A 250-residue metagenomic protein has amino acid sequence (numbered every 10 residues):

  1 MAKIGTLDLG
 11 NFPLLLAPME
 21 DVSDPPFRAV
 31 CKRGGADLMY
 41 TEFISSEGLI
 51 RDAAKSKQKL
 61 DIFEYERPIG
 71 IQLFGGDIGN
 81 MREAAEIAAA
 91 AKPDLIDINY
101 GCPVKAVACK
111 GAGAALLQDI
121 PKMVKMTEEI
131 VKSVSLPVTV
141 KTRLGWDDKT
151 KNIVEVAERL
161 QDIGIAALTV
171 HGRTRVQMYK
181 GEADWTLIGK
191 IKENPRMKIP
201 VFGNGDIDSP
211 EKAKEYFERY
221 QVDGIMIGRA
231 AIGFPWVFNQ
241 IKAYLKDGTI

Functional and structural regions predicted by a protein language model:
M1-I250: Flavin-dependent oxidoreductase catalytic cores
